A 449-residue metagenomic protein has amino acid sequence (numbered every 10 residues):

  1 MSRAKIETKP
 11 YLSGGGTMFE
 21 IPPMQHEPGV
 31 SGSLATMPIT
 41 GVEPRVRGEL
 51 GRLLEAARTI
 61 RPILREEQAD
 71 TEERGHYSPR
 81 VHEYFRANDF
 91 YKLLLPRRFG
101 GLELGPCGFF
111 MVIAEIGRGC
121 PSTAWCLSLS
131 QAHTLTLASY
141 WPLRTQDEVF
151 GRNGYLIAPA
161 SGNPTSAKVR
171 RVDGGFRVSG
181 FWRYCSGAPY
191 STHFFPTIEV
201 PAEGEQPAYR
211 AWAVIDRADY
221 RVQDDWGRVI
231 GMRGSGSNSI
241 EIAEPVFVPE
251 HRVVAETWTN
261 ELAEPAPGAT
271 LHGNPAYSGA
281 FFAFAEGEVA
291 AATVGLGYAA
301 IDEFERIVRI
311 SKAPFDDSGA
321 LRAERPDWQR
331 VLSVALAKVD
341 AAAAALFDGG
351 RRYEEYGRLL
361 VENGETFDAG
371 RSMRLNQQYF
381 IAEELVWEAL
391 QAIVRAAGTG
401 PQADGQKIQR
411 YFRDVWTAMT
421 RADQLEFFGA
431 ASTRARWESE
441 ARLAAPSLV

Functional and structural regions predicted by a protein language model:
S2-S130: Amphipathic, small/basic residue-rich leader segments at the start of a protein or domain
E49-R52, E73-Y77, G231-G234, F281-L296: Short, contiguous, pocket-lining structural segments that sit at or immediately flank catalytic/ligand-binding sites
R58, G295-Y298, D302, S333-D340 (+4 more regions): Generic structural signal for well-ordered, non-transmembrane alpha-helical segments in soluble/cytosolic regions
R65, A69-E72, D340-I381, Q391-A397: C-terminal helix-coil-helix/basic helical segment that borders enzyme active sites and/or dimer interfaces and provides
Y77-A87, K92-T192, A202-W212: Glycine-rich flavin
G175-P249: FAD-binding subdomain of flavoenzyme oxidoreductases
S237-V339: Glycine-rich beta->alpha junctions and the first turn(s) of the following alpha-helix
A397-V449: Glycine-rich phosphate/cofactor-binding loops in nucleotide/flavin-utilizing enzymes
